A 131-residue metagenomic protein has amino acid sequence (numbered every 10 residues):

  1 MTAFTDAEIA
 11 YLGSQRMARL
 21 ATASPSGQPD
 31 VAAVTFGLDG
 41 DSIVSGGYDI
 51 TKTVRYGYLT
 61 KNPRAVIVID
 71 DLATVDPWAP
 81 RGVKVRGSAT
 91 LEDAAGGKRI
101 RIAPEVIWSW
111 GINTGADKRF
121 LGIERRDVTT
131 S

Functional and structural regions predicted by a protein language model:
M1-R19: Short, basic/aromatic recognition patches
F4-A7, V31-A32, K52-V54: A generic local structural motif
G13, D39, K61-P63: Residue-level preference for short coil/turn positions at secondary-structure junctions
G13-Q15, Q28-P29, G82, A94: Short solvent-exposed loop/turn micro-motifs enriched in small/polar/acidic residues
R16-I50, I67: Short beta-strand segments
Q28-A32, W78-R81, T114: Short glycine/proline-enriched turns and hinge-like loops at secondary-structure junctions
D49-I107: Short, structured beta-strand-loop surface elements
E92-S131: C-terminal edge-of-domain segments
